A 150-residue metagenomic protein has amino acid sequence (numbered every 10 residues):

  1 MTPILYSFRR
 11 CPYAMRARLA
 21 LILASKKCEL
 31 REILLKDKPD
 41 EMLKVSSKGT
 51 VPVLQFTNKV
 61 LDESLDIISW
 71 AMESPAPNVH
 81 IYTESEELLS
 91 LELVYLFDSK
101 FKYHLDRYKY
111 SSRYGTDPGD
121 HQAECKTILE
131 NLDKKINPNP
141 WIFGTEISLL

Functional and structural regions predicted by a protein language model:
M1-D133, N137-P138, I142: GST-like domain detector, emphasizing the conserved glutathione-binding G-site in the N-terminal thioredoxin-like
T145-L150: GST superfamily/GST-like fold recognition
